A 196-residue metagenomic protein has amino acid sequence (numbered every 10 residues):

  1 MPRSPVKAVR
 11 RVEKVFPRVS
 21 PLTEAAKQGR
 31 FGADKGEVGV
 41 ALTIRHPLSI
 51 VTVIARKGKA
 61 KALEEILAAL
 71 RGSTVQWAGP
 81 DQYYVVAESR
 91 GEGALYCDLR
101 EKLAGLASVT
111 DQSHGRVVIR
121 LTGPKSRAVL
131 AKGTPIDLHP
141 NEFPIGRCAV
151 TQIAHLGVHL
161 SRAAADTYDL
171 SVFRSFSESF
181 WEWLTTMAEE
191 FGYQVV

Functional and structural regions predicted by a protein language model:
M1-V196: Basic, glycine/lysine-rich polyanion-binding surfaces/domains
